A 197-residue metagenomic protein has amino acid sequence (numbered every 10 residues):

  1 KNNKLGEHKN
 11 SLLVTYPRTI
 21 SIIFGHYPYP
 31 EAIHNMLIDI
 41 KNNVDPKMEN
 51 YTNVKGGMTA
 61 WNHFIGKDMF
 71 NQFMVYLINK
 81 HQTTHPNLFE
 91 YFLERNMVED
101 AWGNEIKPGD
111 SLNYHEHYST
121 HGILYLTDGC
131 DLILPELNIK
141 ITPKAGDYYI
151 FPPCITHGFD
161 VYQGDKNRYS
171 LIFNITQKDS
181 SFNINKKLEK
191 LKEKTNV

Functional and structural regions predicted by a protein language model:
K1-L93, L191, N196: Non-heme Fe(II)/2-oxoglutarate
Y91-V161, K166-I184, L188: Catalytic core of non-heme Fe(II) oxygenases with the double-stranded beta-helix
